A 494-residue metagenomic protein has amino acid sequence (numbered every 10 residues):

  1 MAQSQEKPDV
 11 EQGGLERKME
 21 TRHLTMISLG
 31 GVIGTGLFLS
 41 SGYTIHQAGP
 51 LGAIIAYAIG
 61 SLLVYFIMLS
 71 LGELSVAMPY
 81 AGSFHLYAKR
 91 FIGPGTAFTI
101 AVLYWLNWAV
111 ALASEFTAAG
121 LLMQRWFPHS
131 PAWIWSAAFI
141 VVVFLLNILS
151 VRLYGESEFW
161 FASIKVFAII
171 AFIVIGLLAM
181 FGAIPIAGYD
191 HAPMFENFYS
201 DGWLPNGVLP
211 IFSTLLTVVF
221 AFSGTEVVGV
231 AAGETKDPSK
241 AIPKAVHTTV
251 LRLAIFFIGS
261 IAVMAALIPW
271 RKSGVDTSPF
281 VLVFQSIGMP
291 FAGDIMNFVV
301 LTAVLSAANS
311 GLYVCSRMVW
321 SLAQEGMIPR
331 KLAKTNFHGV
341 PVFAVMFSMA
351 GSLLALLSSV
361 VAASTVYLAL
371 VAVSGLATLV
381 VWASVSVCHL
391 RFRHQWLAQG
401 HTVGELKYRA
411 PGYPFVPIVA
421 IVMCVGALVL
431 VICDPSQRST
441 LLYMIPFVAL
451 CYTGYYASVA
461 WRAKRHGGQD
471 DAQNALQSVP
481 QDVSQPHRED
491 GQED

Functional and structural regions predicted by a protein language model:
M1-G42, H46-L51, Y65-L69, A81 (+2 more regions): Membrane-interface "cap" regions at the ends of multi-pass membrane proteins
Q3, D9-L15, I54, F127-P131 (+1 more regions): Helix-loop-helix junctions that connect adjacent transmembrane segments in multi-pass membrane transporters
R17-Q124, V219-F220, T225-V228, T235 (+2 more regions): Transmembrane helix-boundary motif of multi-pass solute transporters/channels
I55-A56, Y65-I148, L153, I173 (+2 more regions): Hydrophobic transmembrane alpha-helices that form the core helical bundles of multi-pass secondary transporters
L86-A88, G93, R125, D201 (+3 more regions): TM-loop-TM module centered on a large, flexible mid-protein loop between adjacent transmembrane helices in multi-pass
G120, W133-D190, F222-S223, V246-V250 (+3 more regions): Membrane-interface loop-to-helix entry segments
W160-F161, K331-V342, W382-D434, W461 (+1 more regions): C-terminal membrane-solvent junction of multi-pass transporters and transport-like membrane proteins
M180, V366-A369, V373-V381, A410-D494: A generic transmembrane alpha-helix motif of multi-pass inner-membrane proteins
